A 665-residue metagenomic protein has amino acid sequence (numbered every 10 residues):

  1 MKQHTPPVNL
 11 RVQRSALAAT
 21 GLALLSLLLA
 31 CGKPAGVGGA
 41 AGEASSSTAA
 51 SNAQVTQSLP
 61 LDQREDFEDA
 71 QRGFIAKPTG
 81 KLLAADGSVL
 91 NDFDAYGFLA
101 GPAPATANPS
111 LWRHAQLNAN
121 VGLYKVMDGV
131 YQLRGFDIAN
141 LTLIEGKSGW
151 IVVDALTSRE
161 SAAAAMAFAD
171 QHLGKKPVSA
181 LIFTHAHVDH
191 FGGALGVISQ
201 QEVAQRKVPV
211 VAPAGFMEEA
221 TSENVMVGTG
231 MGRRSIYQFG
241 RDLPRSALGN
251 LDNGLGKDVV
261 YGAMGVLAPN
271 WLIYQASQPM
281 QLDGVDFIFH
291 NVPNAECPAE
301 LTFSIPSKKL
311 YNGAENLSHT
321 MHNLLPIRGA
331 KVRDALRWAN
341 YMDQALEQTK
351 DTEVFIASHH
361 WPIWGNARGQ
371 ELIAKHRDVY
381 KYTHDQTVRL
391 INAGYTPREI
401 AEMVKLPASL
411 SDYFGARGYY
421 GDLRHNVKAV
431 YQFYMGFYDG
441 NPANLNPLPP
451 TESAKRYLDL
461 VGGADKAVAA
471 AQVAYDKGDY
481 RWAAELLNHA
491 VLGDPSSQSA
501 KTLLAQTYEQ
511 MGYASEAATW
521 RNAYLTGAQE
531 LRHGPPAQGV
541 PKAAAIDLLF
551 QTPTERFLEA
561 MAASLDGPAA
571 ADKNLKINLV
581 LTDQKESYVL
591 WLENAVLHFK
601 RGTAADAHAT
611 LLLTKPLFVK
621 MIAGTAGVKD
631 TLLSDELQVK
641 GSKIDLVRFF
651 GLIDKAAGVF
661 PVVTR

Functional and structural regions predicted by a protein language model:
K2-T20: Bacterial N-terminal signal peptides that target proteins for export
L27-A30: C-terminal motif of bacterial Sec signal peptides marking the signal peptidase cleavage site
K33, G38-G39, D479-E485, L492 (+1 more regions): Feature captures hydrophobic
G36-W112, G228-V259, E347-V354, W361-E555: Accessory terminal helices/loops
P60, R64, D69-R72, S161 (+2 more regions): Active-site HxH/HxHxD metal-binding segment of metal-dependent hydrolases
Q116-K176, E300-I305, K309-E315: Conserved beta-strand hairpin/beta-sheet module of binuclear metal-dependent hydrolase folds, prominently
G129, I144, D154, A169 (+9 more regions): Divalent metal-coordination and catalytic microenvironments
G149-W150, T157-R159, Y261, G265-N270 (+1 more regions): Metallo-beta-lactamase
